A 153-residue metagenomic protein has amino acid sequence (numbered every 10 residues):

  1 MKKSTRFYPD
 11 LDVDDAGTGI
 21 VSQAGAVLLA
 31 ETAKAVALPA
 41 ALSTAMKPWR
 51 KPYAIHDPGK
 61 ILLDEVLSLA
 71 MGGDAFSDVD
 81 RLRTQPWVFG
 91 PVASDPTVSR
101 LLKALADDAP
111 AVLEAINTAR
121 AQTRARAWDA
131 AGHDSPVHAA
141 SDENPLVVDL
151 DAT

Functional and structural regions predicted by a protein language model:
M1-T153: Dynamic "connector" segments at or just before major functional cores
